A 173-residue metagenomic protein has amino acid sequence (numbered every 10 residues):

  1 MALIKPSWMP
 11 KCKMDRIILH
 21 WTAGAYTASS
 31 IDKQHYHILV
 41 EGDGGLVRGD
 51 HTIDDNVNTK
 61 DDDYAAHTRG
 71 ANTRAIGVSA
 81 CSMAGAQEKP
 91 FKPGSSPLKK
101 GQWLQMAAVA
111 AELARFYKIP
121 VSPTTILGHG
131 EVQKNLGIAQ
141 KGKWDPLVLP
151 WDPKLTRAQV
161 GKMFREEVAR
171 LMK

Functional and structural regions predicted by a protein language model:
M1-A71: N-terminal catalytic cores of peptidoglycan-degrading enzymes
I4-K13, M83-K173: Basic/polar, cationic surfaces and motifs that engage anionic cell-wall and phosphate/carboxylate ligands
R16, A75-G77, T125: Structural preference for beta-strand elements that scaffold enzyme active sites
H20, S79, L127-H129: A cross-family glycoside hydrolase active-site/sugar-binding cleft signature
Q34, R74, S122: Residue-level signal for beta-strand positions within conserved beta-sheet cores that form or flank
I38, V78, M106: Hydrophobic/aromatic pocket-lining and membrane-interface residues
R69-A84: Short coil-to-beta-strand
